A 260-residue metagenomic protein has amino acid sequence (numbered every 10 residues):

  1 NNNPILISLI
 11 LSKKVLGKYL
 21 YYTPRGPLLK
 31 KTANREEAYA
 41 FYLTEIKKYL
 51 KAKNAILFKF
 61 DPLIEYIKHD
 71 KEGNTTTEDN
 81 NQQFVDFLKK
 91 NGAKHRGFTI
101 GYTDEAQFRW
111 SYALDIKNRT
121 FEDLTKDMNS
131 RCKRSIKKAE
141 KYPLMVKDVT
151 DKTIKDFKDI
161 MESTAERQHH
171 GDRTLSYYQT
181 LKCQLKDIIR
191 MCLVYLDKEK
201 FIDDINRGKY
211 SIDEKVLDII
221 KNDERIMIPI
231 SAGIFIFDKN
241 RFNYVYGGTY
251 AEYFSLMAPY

Functional and structural regions predicted by a protein language model:
N1-G17, E65-E72, G92-Q107, S111-S255: A conserved beta-strand-loop-helix scaffold within acyl/acetyltransferase catalytic domains
K18-D104, R225, K239-Y260: Acyl-donor binding region in acyl/amide transferases
